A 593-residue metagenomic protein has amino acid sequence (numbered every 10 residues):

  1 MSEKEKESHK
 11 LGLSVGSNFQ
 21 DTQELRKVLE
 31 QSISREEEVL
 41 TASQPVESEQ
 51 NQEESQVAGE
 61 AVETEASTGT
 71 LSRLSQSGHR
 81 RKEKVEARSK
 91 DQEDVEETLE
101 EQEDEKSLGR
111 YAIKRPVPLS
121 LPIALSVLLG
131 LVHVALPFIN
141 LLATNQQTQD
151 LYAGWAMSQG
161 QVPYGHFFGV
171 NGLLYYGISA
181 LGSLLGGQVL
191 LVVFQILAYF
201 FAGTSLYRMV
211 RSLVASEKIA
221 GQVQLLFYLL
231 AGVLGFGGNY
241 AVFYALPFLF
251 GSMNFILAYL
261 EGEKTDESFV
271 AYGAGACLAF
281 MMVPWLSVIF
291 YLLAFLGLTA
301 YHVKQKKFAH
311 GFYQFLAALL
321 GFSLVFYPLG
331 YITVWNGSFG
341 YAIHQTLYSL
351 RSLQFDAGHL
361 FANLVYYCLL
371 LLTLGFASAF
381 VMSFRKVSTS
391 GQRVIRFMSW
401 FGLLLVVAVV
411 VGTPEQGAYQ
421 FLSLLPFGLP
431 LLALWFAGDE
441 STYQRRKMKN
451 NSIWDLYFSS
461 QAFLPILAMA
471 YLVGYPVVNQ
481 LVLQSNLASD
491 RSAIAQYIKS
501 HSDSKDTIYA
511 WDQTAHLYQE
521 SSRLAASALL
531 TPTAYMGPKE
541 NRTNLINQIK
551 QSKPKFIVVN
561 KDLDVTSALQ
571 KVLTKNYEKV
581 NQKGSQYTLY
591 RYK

Functional and structural regions predicted by a protein language model:
V193-A215, G251: Transmembrane-helix motifs of polytopic, lipid-linked glycan transferases
L206-L230: Transmembrane-helix signature of polytopic, membrane-embedded enzymes that assemble or transfer cell-envelope glycans
V214, S252-A271, A377-G391: Membrane-interface transmembrane helices that cradle and orient dolichyl/undecaprenyl
G235-A245: Short acidic/glycine- and proline-prone juxtamembrane loop motifs at membrane-interface regions of multi-pass membrane
E267-V288, A294-F295, L404-V410: Membrane-interface alpha helices of multi-pass inner-membrane proteins
F290-L320: Perimembrane helix-loop-helix junctions
T413-L456: Hydrophobic/aromatic-rich transmembrane helices and adjacent perimembrane loops
V482-K539, L545-T566, S585: Short periplasmic/luminal acceptor-recognition loop of GT-C membrane glycosyltransferases, typified by
